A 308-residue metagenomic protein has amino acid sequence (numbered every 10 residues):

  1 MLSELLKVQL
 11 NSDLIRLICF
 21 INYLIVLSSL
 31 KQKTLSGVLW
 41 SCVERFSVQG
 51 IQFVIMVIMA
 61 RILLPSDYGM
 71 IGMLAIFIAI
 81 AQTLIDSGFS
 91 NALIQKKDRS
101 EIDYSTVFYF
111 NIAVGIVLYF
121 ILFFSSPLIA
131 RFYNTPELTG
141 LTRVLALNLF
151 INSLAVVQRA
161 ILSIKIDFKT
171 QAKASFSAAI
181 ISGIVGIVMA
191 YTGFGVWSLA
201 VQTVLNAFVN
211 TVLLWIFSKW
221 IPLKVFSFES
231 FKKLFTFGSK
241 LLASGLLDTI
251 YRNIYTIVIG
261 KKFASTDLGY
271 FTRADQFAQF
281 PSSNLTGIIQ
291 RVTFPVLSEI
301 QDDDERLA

Functional and structural regions predicted by a protein language model:
F20-L30, T34, K169, V212-I257 (+1 more regions): Interhelical loop/hinge segments that connect adjacent transmembrane helices in multipass membrane
N22-L24, S90, V117-P136, R143: Short membrane-interface helical motifs at transmembrane helix boundaries in multi-pass membrane transporters
K31-L35, A92-E101, I151-A174, T192 (+3 more regions): Membrane-interface junctions at transmembrane-helix termini in multi-pass inner-membrane proteins
Q32-F89, V114-S126, N148, A178-I187 (+2 more regions): Signature of the first transmembrane helix
T34-L35, G69, S100-A113, T142 (+3 more regions): Interfacial transmembrane-helix starts/ends
I62-P65, E101, F132-T135, K165 (+3 more regions): Helix-loop interface residues and adjacent transmembrane-helix termini in multi-pass membrane transporters, primarily
T83-E101, S163-I164, A274, A278-A308: Helix-loop junctions and terminal segments of transmembrane helices in multi-pass membrane transport/translocation
T139-A146, A174-K219, K233-F237, I250 (+1 more regions): Hydrophobic alpha-helical transmembrane segments
